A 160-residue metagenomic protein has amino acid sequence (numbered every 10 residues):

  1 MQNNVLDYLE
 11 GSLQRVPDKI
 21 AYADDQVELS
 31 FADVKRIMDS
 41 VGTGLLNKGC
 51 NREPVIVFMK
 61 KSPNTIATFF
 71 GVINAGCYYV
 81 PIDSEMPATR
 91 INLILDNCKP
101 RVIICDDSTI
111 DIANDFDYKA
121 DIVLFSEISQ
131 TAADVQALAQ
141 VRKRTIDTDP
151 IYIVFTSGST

Functional and structural regions predicted by a protein language model:
M1-T160: Carrier-protein-dependent adenylate-forming modules in NRPS/ANL systems
